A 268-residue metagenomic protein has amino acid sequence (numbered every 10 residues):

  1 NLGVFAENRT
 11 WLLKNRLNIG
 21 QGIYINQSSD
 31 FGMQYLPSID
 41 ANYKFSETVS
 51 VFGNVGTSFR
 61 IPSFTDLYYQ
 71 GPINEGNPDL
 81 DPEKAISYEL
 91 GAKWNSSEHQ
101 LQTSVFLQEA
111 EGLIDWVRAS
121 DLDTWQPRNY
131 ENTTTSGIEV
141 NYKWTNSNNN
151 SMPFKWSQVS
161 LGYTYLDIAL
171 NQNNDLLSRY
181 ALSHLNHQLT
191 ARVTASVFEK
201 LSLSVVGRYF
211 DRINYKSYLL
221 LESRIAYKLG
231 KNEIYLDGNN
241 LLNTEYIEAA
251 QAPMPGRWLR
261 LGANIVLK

Functional and structural regions predicted by a protein language model:
N1-F5, Q34-P37, A85-E89, T133-N141 (+4 more regions): Transmembrane beta-barrel architecture of outer-membrane proteins
N1-S28, Q34-S38, F154: Surface-exposed extracellular loop regions of Gram-negative outer-membrane beta-barrel proteins
L2, I23-S29, V55-I61, Y68-Q70 (+8 more regions): Transmembrane beta-strands of outer-membrane beta-barrel pores
V4-T10, I39-Y43, L90-W94, V140-W144 (+4 more regions): Residues on the lipid-exposed face of transmembrane beta-strands in outer-membrane beta-barrel proteins
F5, N18-G20, S38, N42 (+9 more regions): Residue-level detector of the transmembrane beta-barrel scaffold of outer-membrane proteins
L12-L17, F106-E109, R128-F210: Gram-negative outer-membrane beta-barrel transporters
S50, T57-E111, R118-S147, L182-H187 (+1 more regions): Outer-membrane beta-barrel signature, preferentially recognizing the C-terminal barrel domain of Gram-negative
G53, I86, S157-V159, T164 (+1 more regions): Conserved C-terminal beta-signal and adjacent last beta-strands/turns of outer-membrane beta-barrel proteins
